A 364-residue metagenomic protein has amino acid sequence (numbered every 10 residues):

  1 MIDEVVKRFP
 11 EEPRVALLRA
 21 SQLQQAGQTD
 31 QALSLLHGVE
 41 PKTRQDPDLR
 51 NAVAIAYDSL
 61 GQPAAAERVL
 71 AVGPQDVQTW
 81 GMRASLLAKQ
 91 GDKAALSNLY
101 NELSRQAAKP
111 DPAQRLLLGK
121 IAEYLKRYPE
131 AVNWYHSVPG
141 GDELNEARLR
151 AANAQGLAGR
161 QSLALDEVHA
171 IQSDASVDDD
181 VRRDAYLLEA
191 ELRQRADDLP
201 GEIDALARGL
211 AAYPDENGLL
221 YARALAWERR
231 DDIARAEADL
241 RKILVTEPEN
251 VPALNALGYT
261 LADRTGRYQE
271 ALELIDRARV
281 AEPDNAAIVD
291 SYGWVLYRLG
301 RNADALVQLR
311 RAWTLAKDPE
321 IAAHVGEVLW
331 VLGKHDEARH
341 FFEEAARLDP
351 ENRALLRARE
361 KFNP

Functional and structural regions predicted by a protein language model:
M1-P364: Alpha-solenoid helical repeat scaffolds
